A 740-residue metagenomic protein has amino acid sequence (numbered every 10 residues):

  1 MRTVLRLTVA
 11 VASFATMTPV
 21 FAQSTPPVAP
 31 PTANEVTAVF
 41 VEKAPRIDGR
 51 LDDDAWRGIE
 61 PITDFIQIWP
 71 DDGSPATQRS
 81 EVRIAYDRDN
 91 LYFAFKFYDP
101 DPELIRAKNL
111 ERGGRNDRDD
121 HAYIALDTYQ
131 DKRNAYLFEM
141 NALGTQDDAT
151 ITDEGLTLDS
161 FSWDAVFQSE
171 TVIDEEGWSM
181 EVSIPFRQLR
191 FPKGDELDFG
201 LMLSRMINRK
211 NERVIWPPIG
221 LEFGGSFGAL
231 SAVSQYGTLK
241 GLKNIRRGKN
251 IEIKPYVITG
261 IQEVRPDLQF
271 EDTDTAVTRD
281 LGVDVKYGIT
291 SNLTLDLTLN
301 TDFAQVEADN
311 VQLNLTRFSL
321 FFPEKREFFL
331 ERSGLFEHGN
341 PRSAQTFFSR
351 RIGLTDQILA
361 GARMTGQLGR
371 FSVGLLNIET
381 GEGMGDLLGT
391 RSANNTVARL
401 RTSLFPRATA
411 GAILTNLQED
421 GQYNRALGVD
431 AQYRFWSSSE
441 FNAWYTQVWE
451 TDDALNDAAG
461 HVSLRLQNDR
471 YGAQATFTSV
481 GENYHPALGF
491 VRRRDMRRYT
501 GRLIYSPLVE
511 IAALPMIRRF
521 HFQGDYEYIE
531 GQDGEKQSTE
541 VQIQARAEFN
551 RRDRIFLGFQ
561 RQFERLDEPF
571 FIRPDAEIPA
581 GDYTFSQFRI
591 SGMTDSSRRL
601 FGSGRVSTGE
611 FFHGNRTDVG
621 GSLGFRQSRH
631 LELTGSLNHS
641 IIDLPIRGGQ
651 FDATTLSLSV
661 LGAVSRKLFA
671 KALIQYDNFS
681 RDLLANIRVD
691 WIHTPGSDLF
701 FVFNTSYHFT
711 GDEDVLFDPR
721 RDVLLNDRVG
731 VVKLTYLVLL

Functional and structural regions predicted by a protein language model:
M1-V4: N-terminal secretory signal peptides that target proteins for export/translocation
R6-P19: Bacterial N-terminal signal peptides
A22-S403, G411, G421: Structural preference for beta-rich elements and adjacent junctions enriched in aromatics
R190-L197, L242-I251, N292, R370 (+7 more regions): Short loop/turn motifs that connect adjacent beta-strands in outer-membrane beta-barrel proteins
F223-R246, G381-R434, I555-G604, D618 (+1 more regions): Outer-membrane beta-barrel transmembrane domain signature of Gram-negative proteins, especially the mid-to-C-terminal
P255, R279-V285, L293, L299 (+8 more regions): Extended, hydrophobic alpha-helical segments in both membrane/secreted and soluble proteins
F270-E271, G282-D284, L299-A304, G381 (+5 more regions): Conserved short loop/turn motifs at secondary-structure junctions
Q357, A443-L740: Exposed, low-structure sequence patches enriched in small/polar residues
